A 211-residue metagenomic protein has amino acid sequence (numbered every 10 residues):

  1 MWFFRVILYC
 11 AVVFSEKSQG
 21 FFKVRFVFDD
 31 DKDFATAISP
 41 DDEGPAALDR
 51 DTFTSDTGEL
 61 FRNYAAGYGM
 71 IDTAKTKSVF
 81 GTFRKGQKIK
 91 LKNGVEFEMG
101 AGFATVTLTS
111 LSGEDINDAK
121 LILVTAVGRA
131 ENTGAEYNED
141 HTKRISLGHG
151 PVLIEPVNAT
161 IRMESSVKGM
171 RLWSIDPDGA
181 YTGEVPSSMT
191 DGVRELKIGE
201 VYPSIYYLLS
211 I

Functional and structural regions predicted by a protein language model:
W2-V167, R171-S174: Long, low-hydrophobicity ectodomains and other hydrophilic envelope-associated domains
A126-R129, P177, K197-P203: Secondary-structure transition/turn motif
V157-I198: Proteolytic-maturation and junctional protease-sensitive modules
G192-I211: C-terminal beta-strand-rich structural cap/linker in extracellular carbohydrate-active enzymes
